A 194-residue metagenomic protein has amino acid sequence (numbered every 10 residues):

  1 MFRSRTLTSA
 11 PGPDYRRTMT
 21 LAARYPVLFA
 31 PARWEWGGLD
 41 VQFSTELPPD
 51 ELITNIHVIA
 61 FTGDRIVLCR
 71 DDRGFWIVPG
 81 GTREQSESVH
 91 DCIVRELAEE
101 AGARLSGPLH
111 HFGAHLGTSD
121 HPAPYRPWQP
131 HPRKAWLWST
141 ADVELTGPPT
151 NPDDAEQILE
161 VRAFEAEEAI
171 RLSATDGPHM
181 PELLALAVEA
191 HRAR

Functional and structural regions predicted by a protein language model:
F2, A10-H57: Acidic, metal-coordinating catalytic segment for phosphate/diphosphate chemistry, firing primarily on the Nudix
Q42-S44, V89, V94, G117-P127: Short acidic (Asp/Glu) patches
V58, H111, S139-A141: A structural signal for short, well-ordered beta-strand segments
I59-E100, R104: Conserved Nudix-box catalytic region and its N-terminal flanking loop in Nudix hydrolases and closely related
R104-A114: A short coil-to-beta-strand element that immediately follows conserved catalytic motifs
G117-P148: Active-site-adjacent beta-strand/loop module that shapes the phosphate/pyrophosphate-binding cleft
W136-V143, T150-L183: NUDIX/MutT-family hydrolases
P178-R194: Charge-rich, low-complexity intrinsically disordered segments
